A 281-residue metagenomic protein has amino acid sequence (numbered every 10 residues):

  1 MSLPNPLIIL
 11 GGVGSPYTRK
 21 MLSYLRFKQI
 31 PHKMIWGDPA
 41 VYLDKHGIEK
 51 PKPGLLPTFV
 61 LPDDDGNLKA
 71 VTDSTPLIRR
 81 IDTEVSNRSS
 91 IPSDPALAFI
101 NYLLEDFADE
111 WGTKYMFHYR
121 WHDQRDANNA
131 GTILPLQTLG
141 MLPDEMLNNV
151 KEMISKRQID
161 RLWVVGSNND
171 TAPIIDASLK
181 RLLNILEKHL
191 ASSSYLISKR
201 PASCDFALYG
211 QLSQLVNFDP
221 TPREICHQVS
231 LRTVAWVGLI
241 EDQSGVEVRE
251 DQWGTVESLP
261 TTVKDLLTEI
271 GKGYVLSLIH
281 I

Functional and structural regions predicted by a protein language model:
M1-E84, L97-L103: N-terminal G-site of the GST-like fold
G54, P62-A177: Internal, well-ordered alpha/beta segment that forms a basic, Gly-enriched binding/recognition surface
S93, A98, S193-S203: All-alpha amphipathic helical-bundle segments outside canonical DNA-binding/catalytic cores that form hydrophobic
R181-I185, S192: Ligand-binding pocket segment of bilobal, Venus flytrap-like solute-binding proteins
H189, Q211-V246: Short His-centered aromatic/hydrophobic patch
L196-V216: GST superfamily/GST-like fold recognition
G254-T268: Small-residue-rich helix-loop
H280-I281: Conserved small/polar residues in nucleotide/adenosyl-binding loops
